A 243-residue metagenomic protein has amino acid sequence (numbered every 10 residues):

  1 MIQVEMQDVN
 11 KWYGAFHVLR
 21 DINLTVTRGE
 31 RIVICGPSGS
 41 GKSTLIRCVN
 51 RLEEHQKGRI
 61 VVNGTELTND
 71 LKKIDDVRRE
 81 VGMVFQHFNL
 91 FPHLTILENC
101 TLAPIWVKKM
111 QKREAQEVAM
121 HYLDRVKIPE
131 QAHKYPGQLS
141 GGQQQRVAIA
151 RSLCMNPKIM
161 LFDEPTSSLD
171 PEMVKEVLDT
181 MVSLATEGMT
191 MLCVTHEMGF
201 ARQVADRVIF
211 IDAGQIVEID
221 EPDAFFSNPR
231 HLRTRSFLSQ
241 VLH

Functional and structural regions predicted by a protein language model:
M1-I2, H243: Absolute protein N-terminus
I2-P222: ABC family nucleotide-binding domain
A213, I219, D223-H243: C-terminal boundary and immediately downstream tail of ABC-type ATPase nucleotide-binding domains
